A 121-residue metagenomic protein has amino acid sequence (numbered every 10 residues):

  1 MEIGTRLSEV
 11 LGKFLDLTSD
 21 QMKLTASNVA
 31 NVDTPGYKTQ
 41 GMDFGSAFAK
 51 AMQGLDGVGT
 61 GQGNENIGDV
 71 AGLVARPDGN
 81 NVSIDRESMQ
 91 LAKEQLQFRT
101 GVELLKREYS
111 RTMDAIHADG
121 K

Functional and structural regions predicted by a protein language model:
M1-K121: Amphipathic alpha-helical polymerization modules
